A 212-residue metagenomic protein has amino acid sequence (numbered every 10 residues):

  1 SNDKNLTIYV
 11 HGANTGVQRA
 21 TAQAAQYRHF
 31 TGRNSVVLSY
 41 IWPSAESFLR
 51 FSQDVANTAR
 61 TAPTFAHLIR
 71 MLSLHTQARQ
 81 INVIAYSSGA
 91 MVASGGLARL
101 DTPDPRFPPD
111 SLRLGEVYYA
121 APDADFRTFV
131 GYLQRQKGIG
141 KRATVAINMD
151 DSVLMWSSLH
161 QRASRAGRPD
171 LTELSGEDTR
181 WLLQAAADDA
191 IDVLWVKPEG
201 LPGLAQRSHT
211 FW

Functional and structural regions predicted by a protein language model:
S1-K4, T21-Q80, L97-W212: Lipolytic serine-hydrolase domain surface
I8-G12, Y86: The conserved beta1-alpha1 loop
N14-G16: Serine-hydrolase catalytic-loop signature spanning alpha/beta hydrolases and amidase-signature enzymes
F65, A85-G89, A93: Gly/Ala-rich beta-loop-alpha elbow adjacent to hydrolase catalytic centers
